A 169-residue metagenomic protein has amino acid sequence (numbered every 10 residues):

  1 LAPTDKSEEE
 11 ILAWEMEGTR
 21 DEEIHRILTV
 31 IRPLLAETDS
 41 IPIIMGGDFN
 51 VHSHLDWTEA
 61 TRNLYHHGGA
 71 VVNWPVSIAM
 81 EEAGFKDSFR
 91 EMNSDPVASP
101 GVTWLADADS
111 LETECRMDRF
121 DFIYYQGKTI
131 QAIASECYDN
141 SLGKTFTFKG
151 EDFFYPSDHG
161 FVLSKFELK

Functional and structural regions predicted by a protein language model:
L1-G18, A60-G68: A solvent-exposed, charged loop/short amphipathic helix patch at secondary-structure junctions
I11-D39: A long, amphipathic alpha-helix that forms part of the scaffold/cap immediately adjacent to metal-dependent active
P33-I44, N50-K169: Metal-dependent phosphoester-hydrolase catalytic domains
